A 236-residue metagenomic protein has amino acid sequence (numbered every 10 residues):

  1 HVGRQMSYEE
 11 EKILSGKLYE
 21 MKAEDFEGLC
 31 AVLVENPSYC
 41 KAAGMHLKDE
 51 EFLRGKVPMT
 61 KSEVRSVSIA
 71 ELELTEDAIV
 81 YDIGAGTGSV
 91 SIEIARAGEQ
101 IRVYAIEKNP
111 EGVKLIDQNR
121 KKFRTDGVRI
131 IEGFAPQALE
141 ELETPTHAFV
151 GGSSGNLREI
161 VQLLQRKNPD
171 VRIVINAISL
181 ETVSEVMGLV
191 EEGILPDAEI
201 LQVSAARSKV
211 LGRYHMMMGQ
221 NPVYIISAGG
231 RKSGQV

Functional and structural regions predicted by a protein language model:
H1-K56: A contiguous loop/helix-start segment that scaffolds small-molecule binding in enzyme catalytic cores
A31-S38, Y214-V236: Core SAM-dependent methyltransferase catalytic element
M59-E76: Conserved alpha-helix/loop element of class I SAM-dependent methyltransferases that forms part of the SAM/SAH-binding
D77-G86: Conserved class I S-adenosyl-L-methionine
T87-E99: Conserved SAM-binding loop of SAM-dependent methyltransferases across substrates and taxa, primarily the Class I
R96-V103, K167-P169: Conserved S-adenosyl-L-methionine
I106-P145: S-adenosyl-L-methionine
L163-P222: C-terminal substrate-binding/active-site "lid" region of AdoMet-derived donor-dependent transferases
